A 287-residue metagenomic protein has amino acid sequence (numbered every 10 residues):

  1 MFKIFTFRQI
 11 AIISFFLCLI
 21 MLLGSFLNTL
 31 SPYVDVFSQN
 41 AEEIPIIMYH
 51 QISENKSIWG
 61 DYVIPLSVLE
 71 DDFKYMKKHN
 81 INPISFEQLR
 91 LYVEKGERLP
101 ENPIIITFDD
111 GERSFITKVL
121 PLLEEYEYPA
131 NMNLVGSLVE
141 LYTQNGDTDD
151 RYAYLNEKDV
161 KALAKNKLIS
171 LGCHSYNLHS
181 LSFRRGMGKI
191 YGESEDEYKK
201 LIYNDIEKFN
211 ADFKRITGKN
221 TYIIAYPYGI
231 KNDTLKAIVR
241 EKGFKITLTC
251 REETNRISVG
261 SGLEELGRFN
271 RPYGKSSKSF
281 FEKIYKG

Functional and structural regions predicted by a protein language model:
F2-S14, L22-T107, R113-S114, S180-G287: C-terminal active-site subregion of NodB/CE4 polysaccharide deacetylases
I47-I52, L134-G136, C173-L178: Short loop/turn segments at strand-loop or loop-helix junctions that form parts of catalytic or ligand-binding pockets
S57-V63, Y142-Y152: Short, flexible/disordered intra-domain loops and linkers
S85, M132, L171-C173, L248: Hydrophobic residues in well-ordered beta-strands that form the structural core
L89-Y92, F115-V119, D147-N166, E207 (+1 more regions): Alpha-helical scaffolding within the catalytic cores of extracellular/periplasmic polymer-degrading hydrolases
K118-G136: A short alpha/beta connector and helix-capping loop motif
P121-E127, A153-C173, R240, I257-G260: Acidic (Asp/Glu)-rich catalytic clusters
S137-E140, N177-S180, I230: Short, catalytically relevant binding-site loops at active-site mouths
